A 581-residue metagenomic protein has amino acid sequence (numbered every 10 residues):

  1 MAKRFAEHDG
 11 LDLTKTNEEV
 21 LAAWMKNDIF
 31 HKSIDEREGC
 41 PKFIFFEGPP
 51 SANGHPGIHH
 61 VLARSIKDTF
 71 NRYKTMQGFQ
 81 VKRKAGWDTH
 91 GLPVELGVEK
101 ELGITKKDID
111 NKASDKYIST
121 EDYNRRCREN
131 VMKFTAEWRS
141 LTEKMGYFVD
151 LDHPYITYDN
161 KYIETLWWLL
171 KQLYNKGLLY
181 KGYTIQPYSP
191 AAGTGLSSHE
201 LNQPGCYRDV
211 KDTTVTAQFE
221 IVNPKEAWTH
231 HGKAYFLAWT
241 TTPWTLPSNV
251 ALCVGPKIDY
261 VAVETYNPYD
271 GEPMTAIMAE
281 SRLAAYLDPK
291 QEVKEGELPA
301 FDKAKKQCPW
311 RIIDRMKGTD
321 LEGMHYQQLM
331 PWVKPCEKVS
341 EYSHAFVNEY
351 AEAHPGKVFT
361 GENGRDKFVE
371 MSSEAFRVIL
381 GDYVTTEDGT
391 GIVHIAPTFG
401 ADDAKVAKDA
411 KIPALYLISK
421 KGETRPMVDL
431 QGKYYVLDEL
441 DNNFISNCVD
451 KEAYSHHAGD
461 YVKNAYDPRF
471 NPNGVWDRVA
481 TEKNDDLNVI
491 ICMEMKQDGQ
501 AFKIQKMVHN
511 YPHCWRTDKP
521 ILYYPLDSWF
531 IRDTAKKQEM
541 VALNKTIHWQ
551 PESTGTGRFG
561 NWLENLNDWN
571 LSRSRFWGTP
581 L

Functional and structural regions predicted by a protein language model:
A2-G271, A396-A401, V406-D409, Y416-G432 (+4 more regions): N-terminal, positively charged nucleic-acid-binding surface of large information/translation enzymes
G205-R208, M316, F368, S574: Short Gly/Pro-enriched turn/cap motifs at secondary-structure boundaries
S248, I258, A262, Y266-K421 (+4 more regions): Catalytic alpha/beta core of large soluble enzyme barrels
E341, T579-L581: Short, intrinsically disordered, charge-balanced linker/junction segments flanking boundaries in proteins
E352-E362, K367, L437-L487: Surface-exposed intrinsically disordered loops and tails
I392-A396, P551, R558-G560: Short, well-ordered beta-strand elements within core beta-sheets of diverse protein domains
T534-T556: Residues forming anionic-ligand binding surfaces in small-molecule and nucleic-acid pockets of primarily soluble enzymes
G555-W569: Charge-patterned, long linear interaction tracts outside catalytic cores
